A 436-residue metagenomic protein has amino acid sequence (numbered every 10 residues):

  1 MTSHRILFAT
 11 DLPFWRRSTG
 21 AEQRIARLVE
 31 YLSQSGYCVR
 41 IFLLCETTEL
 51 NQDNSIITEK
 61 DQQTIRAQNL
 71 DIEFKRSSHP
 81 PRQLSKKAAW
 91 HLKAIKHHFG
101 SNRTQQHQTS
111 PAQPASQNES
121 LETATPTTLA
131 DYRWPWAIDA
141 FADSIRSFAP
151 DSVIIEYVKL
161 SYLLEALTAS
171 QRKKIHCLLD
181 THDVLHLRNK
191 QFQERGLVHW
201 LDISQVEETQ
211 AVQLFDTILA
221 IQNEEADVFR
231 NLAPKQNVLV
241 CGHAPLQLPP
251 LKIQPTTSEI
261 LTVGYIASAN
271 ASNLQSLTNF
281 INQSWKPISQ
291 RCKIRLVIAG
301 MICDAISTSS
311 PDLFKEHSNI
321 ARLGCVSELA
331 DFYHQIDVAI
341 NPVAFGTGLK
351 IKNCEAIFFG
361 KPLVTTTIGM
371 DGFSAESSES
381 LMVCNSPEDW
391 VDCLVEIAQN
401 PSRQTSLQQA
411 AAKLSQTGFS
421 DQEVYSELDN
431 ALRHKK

Functional and structural regions predicted by a protein language model:
K86-Y162, E194-V212: Conserved nucleotide-sugar donor-binding subdomain of glycosyltransferases
S152-V153, Q171-K190: Active-site proximal beta-strand in glycosyltransferases
T209, Q213-P250: Donor nucleotide-sugar binding/catalytic pocket of nucleotide-sugar-dependent glycosyltransferases
V240-D312, R322, V326-A330: Conserved catalytic-core segment of nucleotide-activated headgroup transferases in glycan assembly
N319, D331-G348, F359-K361: Acidic donor-binding loop of glycosyltransferase active sites
K352-E355, P362-T366: Short hydrophobic beta-strand element within catalytic cores of glycosyltransferases and related nucleotide-activated
L381-E388, E396-P401: Conserved acidic donor-binding segment of nucleotide-sugar-dependent glycosyltransferases
S402-L432: A charged, aromatic-enriched C-terminal amphipathic alpha-helix characteristic of glycosyltransferases across folds
